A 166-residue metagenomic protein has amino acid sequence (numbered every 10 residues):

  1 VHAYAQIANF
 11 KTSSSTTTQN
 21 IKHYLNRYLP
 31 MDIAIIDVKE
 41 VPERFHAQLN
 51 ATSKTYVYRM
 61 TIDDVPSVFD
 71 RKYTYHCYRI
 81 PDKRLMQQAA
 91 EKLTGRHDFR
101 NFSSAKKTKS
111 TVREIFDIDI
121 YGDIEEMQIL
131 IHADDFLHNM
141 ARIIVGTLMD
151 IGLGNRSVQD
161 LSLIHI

Functional and structural regions predicted by a protein language model:
V1-I164: Structured-RNA-binding interfaces characteristic of tRNA pseudouridine synthases
